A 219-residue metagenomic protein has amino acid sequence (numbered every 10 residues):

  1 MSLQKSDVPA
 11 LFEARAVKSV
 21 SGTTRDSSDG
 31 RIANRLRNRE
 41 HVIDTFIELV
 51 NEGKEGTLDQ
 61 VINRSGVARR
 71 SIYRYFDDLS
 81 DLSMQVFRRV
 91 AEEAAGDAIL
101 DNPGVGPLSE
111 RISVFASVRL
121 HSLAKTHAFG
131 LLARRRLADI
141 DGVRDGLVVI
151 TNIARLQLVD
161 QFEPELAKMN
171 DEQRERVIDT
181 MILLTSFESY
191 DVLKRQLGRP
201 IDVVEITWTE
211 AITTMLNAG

Functional and structural regions predicted by a protein language model:
S2-R64, R69, S80-D81: Basic, helix-initiating cap at the start of DNA-binding domains
Q4-K5, R155, D171-R195, R199-T214: Hydrophobic alpha-helical segments that form the core of small-molecule binding pockets and/or dimer interfaces
H41, T45-E52, D97-D101, T180 (+2 more regions): Solvent-exposed, amphipathic alpha-helical segments
F76, V86-F87, W208: DNA major-groove recognition helix of helix-turn-helix
Q85, A98-A128, T151: Hydrophobic alpha-helical connector segments
F87-A95: Short, basic, alpha-helical segments at the C-terminal edge of helix-turn-helix-like DNA-binding modules
S117, H121-K125, L131-L132, D141-K168 (+2 more regions): Amphipathic alpha-helical packing segments from all-alpha helical-bundle domains
